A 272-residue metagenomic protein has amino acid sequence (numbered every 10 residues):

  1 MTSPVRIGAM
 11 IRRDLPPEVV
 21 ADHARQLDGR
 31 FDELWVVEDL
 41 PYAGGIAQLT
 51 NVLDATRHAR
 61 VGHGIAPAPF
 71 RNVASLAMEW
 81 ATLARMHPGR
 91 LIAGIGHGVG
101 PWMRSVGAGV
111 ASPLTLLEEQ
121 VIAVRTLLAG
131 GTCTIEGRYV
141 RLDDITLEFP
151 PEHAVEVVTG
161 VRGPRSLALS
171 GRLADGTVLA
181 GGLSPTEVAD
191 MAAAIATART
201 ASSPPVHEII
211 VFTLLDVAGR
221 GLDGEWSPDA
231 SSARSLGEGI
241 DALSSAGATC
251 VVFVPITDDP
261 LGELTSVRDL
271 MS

Functional and structural regions predicted by a protein language model:
M1-S272: Active-site-adjacent structural elements that line small-molecule/cofactor binding pockets in enzymes
